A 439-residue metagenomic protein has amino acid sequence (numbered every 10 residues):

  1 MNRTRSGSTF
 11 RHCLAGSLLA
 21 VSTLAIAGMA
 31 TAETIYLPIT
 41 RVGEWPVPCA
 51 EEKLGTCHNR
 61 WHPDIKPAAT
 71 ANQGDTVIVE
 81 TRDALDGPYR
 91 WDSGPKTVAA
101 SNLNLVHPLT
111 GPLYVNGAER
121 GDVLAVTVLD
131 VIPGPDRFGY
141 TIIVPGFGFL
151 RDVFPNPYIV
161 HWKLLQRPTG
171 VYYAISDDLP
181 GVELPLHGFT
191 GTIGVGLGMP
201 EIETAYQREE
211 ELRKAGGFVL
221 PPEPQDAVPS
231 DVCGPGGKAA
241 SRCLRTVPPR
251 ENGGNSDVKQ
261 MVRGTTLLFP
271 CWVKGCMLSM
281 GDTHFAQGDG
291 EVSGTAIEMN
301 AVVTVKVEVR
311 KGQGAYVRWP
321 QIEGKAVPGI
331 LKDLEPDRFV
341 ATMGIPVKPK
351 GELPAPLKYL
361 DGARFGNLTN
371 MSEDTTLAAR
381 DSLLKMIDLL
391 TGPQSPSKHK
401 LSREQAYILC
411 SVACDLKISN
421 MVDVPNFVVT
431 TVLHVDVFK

Functional and structural regions predicted by a protein language model:
N2-L18: Bacterial N-terminal signal peptides that target proteins for export
T34-S101: N-terminal, Lys/Arg-enriched amphipathic/low-complexity engagement segments that precede the first folded domain
E52-H62, N102-T110, L244-N252: Short, structured beta-strand/loop micro-motifs enriched in basic residues and often containing a Trp
A84-K96, V131-I143, G275-F285, S419-V422: Short, Lys/Arg- and Gly-enriched loop/turn segments at beta-strand edges
D130-V262, L268: Intrinsically disordered, low-complexity linker/loop segments enriched in Gly/Pro and charged/polar residues
P222-T369: Conserved mixed alpha/beta catalytic, RNA-binding, or beta-rich assembly cores of soluble enzyme, regulatory
